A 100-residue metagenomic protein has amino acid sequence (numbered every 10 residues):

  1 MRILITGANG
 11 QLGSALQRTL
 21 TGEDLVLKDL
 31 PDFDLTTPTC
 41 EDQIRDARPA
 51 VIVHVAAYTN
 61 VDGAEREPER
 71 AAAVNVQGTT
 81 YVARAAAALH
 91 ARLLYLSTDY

Functional and structural regions predicted by a protein language model:
M1-G22: N-terminal Rossmann NAD(P)H-binding glycine-rich loop of SDR-like oxidoreductase domains
R2, D24, R48-A50, R92: Structural signature of beta-strand start/N-cap positions in the alpha/beta core of ABC transporter nucleotide-binding
T6, K28, I52-A56, L93-T98: SDR active-site strand-loop-helix element
T21-Q43: Adenosine-cofactor binding site in Rossmann-like domains, unifying the SAM/SAH pocket of S-adenosylmethionine-dependent
D32, T59-N60, G78, Y100: Alpha/beta-hydrolase active-site loop signature
T39-V74: NAD(P)H-binding glycine-rich loop region in Rossmannoid oxidoreductase-like domains and their noncatalytic homologs
R66-L94: NAD(P)-cofactor binding segment of oxidoreductase domains
